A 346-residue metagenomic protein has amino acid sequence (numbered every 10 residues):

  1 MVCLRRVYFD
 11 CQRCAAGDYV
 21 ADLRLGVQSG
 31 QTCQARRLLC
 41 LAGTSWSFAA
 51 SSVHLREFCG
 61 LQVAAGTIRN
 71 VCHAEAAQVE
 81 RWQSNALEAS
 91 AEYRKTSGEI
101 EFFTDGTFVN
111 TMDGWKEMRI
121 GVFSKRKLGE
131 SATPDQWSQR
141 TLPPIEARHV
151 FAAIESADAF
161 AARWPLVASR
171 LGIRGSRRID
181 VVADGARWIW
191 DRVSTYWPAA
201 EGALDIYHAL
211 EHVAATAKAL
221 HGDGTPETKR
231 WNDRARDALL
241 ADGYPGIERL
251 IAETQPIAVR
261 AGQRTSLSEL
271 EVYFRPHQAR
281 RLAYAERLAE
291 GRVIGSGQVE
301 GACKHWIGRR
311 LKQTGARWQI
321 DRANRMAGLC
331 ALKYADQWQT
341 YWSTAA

Functional and structural regions predicted by a protein language model:
M1-R5: Short, flexible, mixed-charge glycine/proline-rich loop motifs that serve as phosphate/nucleic-acid-contacting
Y8-A346: Catalytic center-proximal scaffold of phosphoryl-transfer enzymes
